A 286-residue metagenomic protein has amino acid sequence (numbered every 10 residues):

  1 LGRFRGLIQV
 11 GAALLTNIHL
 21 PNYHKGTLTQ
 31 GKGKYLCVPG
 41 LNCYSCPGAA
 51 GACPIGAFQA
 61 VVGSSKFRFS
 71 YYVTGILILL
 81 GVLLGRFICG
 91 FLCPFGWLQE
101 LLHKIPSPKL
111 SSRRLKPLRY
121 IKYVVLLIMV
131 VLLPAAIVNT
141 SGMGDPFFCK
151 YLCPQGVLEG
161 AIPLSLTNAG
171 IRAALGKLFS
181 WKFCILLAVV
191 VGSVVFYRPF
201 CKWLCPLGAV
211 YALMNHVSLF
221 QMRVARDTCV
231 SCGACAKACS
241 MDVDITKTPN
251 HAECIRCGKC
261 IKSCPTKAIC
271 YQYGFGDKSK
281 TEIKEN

Functional and structural regions predicted by a protein language model:
L1-T246, A252-N286: Non-ligating segments of multi-cofactor redox enzymes
